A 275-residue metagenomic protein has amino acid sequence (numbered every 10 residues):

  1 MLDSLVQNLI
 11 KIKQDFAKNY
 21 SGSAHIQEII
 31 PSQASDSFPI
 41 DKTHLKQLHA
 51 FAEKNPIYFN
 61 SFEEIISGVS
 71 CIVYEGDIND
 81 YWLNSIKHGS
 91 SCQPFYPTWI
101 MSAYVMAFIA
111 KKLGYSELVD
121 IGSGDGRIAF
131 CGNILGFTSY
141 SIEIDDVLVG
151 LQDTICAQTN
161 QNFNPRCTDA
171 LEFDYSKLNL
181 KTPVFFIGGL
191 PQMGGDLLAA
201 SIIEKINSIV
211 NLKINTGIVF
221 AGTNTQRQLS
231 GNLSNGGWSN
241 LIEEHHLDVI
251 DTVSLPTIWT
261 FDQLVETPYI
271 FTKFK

Functional and structural regions predicted by a protein language model:
L2-L113: S-adenosyl-L-methionine
G114-G124: Conserved class I S-adenosyl-L-methionine
R127-F137: Conserved SAM-binding loop of SAM-dependent methyltransferases across substrates and taxa, primarily the Class I
T138-E143: Conserved SAM-binding motif I beta-strand of class I
V149-G150: Short alpha-helix immediately C-terminal to the canonical SAM-binding loop
D153-N179: S-adenosyl-L-methionine
T182-L198: A short SAM/SAH-binding and catalytic strip from SAM-dependent methyltransferases
L197-L264: C-terminal substrate-binding/active-site "lid" region of AdoMet-derived donor-dependent transferases
